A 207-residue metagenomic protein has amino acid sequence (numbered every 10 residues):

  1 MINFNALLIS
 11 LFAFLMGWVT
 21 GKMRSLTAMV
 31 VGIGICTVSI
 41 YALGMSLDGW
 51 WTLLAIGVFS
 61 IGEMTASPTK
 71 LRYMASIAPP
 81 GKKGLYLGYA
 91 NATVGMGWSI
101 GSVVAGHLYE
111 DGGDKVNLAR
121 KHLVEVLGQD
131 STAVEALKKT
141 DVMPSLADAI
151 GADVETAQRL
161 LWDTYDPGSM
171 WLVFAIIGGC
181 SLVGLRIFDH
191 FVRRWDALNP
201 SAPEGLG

Functional and structural regions predicted by a protein language model:
L11-S25: Helix-to-loop junctions at the C-terminal end of transmembrane segments in multipass secondary transporters
G34-L47: C-terminal ends and interior cores of transmembrane alpha-helices in multi-pass membrane transporters/permeases
W50-A66: Hydrophobic core of transmembrane alpha-helices in multi-pass small-molecule transporters, especially MFS/SLC-type
M64-P79: Intracellular juxtamembrane helix-capping segments at the cytosolic ends of symmetry-related transmembrane helices
A78-T93: Loop-to-transmembrane helix entry/capping segments in MFS-fold secondary transporters and related SLC/MFSD carriers
M96-K115: A gly/Pro-rich, aromatic-decorated transmembrane alpha-helix motif that marks the paired, flexible gating helices
K121-D130, Y165-F188: Symmetry-related core transmembrane helices of the 12-TM Major Facilitator Superfamily/SLC fold
L146, I150-A152, A157, F188-G207: Intrinsic disorder in cytosolic terminal tails and internal cytosolic loops of multi-pass membrane transporters
